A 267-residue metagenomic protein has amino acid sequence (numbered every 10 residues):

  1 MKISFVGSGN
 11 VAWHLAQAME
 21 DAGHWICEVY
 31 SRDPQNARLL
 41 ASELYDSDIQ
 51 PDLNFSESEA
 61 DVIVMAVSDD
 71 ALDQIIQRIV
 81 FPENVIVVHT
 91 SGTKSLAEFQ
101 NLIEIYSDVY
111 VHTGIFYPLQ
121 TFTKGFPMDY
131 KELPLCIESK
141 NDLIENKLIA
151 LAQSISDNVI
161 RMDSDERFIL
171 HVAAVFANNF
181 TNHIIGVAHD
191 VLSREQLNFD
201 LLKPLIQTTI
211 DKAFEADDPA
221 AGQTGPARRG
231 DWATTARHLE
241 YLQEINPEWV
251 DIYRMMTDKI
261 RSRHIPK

Functional and structural regions predicted by a protein language model:
M1-F55, M128: NAD(P)+-binding Rossmann beta1-loop-alpha1 motif at the extreme N-terminus of oxidoreductases
W13, Q17, D21, S42 (+4 more regions): Short, well-ordered alpha-helices that flank and scaffold nucleotide-derived cofactor binding pockets
G23-C27, V111, D157: A generic structural motif
Y30, E43-P127: Rossmann-like NAD(P)(H) cofactor-binding subdomain of soluble oxidoreductases
Q35-E43, N101-Y106, H112, P127-F214: Internal alpha-helical scaffold of NAD(P)-dependent oxidoreductase catalytic cores
A37, L72-D73, S95-E98, I144-E145 (+1 more regions): Short, well-ordered alpha-helical microsegments
D200-K267: NAD(P)-dependent Rossmann-like dehydrogenase/reductase catalytic/cofactor-binding core
